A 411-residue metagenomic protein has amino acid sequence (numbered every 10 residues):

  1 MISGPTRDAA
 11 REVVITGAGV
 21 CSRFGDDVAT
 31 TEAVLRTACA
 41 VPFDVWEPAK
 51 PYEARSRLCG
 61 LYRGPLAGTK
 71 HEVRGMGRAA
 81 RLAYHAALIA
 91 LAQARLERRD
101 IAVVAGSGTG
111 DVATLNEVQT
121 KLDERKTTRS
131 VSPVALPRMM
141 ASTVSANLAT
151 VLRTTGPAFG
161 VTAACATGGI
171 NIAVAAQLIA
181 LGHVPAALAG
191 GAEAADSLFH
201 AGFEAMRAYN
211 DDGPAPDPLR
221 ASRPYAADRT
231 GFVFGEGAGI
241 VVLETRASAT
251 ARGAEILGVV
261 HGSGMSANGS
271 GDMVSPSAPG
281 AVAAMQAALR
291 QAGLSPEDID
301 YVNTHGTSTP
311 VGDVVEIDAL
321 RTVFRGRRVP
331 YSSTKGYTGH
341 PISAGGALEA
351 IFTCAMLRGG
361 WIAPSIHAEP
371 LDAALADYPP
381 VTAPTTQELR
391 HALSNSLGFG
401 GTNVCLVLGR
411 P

Functional and structural regions predicted by a protein language model:
M1-E72, A94, A247-V259, I351-S365 (+2 more regions): ACP-dependent fatty acid/polyketide chain-elongation machinery
M1-I15, R98, A292-D298, A376-P411: Flexible, low-complexity linker/loop segments at domain and module junctions
R11-C21, C39-D44, D217-A292, Y301: Condensing-enzyme catalytic core mediating Claisen C-C bond formation in acyl metabolism
I15, R36-A163, A192-G202, P296-G312: Conserved beta-ketoacyl condensing-enzyme motif
A29-A33, A113-T128, L178-L181, A201-A215 (+4 more regions): A glycine- and small-aliphatic-rich helix-loop capping segment at beta-alpha/alpha-beta transitions that lines
D44, D123-S132, A173, L181 (+2 more regions): Glycine-/small-residue-rich "gating" segment that lines the acyl/pantetheine channel and substrate pocket
A83-R95, A141-V144, A149-L152, P157-A192 (+4 more regions): Active-site-proximal alpha-helical scaffold in enzymes
H183-A208, G213-P214, P218-T230, S263-P276 (+2 more regions): Acyl-CoA/ACP chain-elongation machinery
